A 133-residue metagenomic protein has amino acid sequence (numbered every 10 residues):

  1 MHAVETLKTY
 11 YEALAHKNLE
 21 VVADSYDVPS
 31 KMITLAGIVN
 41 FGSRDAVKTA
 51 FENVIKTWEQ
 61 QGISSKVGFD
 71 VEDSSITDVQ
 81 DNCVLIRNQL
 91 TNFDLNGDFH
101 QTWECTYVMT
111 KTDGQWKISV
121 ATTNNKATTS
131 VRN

Functional and structural regions predicted by a protein language model:
M1-V28, V39, T129, N133: Short, low-complexity N-terminal intrinsically disordered segments enriched in polar/charged residues
E20-D24, V28-S74, N82: A solvent-exposed, acidic/Ser-Thr-rich amphipathic alpha-helical stretch
G37-I38, G97, G114: Detector for glycine-centered tight turns/loop "hinges" at secondary-structure junctions
I55-W58, R87-N92: Short Pro/Gly-enriched beta-strand edge/turn motifs at strand-loop
V71-I76, L90-N92, E104-T110: Hydrophobic/aromatic beta-strand elements that line small-molecule binding cavities or substrate pockets in beta-rich
V79-Q80, T112: Structural motif
N92-H100: Short, cysteine-centered beta-strand-loop-beta hairpins and adjacent loop/turn segments enriched in charged/polar
T102-N133: Short beta-strand edge/turn micro-motifs at domain boundaries
